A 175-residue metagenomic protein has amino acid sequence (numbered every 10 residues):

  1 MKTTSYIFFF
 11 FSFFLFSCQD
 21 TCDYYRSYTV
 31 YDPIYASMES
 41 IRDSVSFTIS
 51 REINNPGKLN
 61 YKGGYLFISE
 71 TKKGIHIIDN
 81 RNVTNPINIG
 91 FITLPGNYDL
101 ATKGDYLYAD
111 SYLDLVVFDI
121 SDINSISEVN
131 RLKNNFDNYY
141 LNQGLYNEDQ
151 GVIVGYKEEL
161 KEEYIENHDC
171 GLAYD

Functional and structural regions predicted by a protein language model:
M1-S27: Bacterial Sec-dependent N-terminal signal peptides
C18-D175: Feature marking well-ordered beta-strand scaffolds used for ligand recognition
